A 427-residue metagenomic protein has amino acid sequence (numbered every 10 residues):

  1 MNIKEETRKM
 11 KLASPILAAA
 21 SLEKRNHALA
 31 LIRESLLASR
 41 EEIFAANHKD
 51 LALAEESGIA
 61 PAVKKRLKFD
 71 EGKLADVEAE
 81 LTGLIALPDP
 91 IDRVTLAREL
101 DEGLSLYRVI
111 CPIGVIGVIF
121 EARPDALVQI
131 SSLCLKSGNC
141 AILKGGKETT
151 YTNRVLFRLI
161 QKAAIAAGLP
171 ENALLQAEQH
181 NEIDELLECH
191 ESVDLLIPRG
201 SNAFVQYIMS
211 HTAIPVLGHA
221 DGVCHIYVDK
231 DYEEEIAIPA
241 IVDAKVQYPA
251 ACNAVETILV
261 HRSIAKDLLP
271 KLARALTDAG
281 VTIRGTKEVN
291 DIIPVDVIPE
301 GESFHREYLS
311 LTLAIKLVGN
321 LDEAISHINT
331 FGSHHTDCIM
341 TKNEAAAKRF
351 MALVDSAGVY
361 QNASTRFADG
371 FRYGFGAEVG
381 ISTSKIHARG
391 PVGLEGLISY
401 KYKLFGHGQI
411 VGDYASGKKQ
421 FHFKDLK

Functional and structural regions predicted by a protein language model:
M1-L106, L133: N-terminal Rossmann-like NAD(P)+-binding subdomain of aldehyde/semialdehyde dehydrogenases
A13-A19, I258-V260, S310-G319, H334-I339: Short, well-ordered beta-strand elements within core beta-sheets of diverse protein domains
L22-N26, I91, A167-L174, P249-A254 (+4 more regions): Flexible, glycine/charged-enriched surface loops at secondary-structure junctions
H27, S326, T330-L426: C-terminal core of ALDH-fold dehydrogenases
A86, T95-D231, E235: Rossmann-like NAD(P) dinucleotide-binding subdomain of oxidoreductase/dehydrogenase enzymes
E121-D125, Q129-C140, L159-K162, A166 (+2 more regions): ALDH superfamily catalytic-core signature
I226-K230, L259-R262, L317-V318, M340-K342 (+1 more regions): Short beta-strand-to-turn element immediately C-terminal to the catalytic PLP-Schiff-base lysine in fold type I
